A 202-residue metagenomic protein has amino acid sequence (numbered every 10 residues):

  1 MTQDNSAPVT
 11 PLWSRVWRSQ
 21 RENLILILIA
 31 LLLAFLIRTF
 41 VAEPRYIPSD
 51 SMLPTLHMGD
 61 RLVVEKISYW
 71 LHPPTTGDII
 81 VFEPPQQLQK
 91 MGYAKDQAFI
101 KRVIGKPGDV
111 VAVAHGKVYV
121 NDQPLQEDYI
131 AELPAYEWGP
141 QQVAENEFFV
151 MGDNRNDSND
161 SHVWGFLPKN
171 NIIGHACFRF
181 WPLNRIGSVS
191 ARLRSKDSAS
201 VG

Functional and structural regions predicted by a protein language model:
M1-A98, K169-N171, H175-G202: Protein maturation boundaries and topogenic segments
D60, T75-I79, D109, E147 (+1 more regions): Structural motif
I67, G116-K117, Q123, N146 (+1 more regions): Well-ordered beta-strand scaffold positions
A98-P124: Mid-length scaffold segments of soluble, non-membrane domains
V120-Y136: PP2C/PPM family metal-dependent serine/threonine protein phosphatase catalytic domain, recognizing the conserved
A131-E147: Acidic loop->beta-strand submotif enriched in PP2C/PPM serine/threonine phosphatases
